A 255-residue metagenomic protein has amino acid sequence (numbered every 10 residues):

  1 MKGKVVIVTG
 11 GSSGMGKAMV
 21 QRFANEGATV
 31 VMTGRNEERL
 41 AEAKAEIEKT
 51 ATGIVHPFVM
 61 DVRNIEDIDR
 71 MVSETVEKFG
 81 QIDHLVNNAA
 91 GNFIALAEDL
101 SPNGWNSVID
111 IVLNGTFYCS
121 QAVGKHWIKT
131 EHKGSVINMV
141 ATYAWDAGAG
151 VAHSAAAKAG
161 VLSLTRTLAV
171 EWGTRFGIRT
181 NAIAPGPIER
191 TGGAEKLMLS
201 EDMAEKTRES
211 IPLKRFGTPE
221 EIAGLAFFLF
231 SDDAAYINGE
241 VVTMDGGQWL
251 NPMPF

Functional and structural regions predicted by a protein language model:
V5, G10-S13: Conserved glycine-rich cofactor-binding loop
E26-E42: Conserved glycine-rich Rossmann-like NAD(P)H-binding loop of the short-chain dehydrogenase/reductase
A43-A45, R175, I188-I211, N251-F255: A glycine/serine/threonine-rich, flexible loop-to-helix segment that serves as the NAD(P) cofactor-binding "lid"
L96-A97, S101-I109, M203, T207: Substrate-binding pocket helix/loop in short-chain dehydrogenase/reductase
I128, I137-G160, T165-T174, P187-I188: Catalytic loop of short-chain dehydrogenase/reductase
T174-R179, I237-G239: Short, small/polar-rich loop/turn modules that mediate ligand/substrate recognition or access, typified
F227, N238-F255: Short C-terminal tail/terminal secondary-structure segment of NAD(P)H-dependent dehydrogenase/reductase domains
